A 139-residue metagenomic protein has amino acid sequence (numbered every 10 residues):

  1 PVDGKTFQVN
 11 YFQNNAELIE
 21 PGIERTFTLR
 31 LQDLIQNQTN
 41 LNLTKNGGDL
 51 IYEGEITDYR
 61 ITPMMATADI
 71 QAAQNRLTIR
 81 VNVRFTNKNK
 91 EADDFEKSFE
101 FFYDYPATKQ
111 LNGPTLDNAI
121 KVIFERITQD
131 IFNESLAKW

Functional and structural regions predicted by a protein language model:
P1-L29, D33, Q38-L41, K45 (+1 more regions): A structural "domain/chain start" motif
F7, F12, F27, F85 (+4 more regions): Phenylalanine-focused residue identity feature
N14-P21, Q110-I120: Second-shell loop/turn segments in exported
N37-T39, D49-D94, S98, F102-D117 (+1 more regions): Surface-exposed short loop/turn segments
L116-W139: Compositionally biased, intrinsically disordered linkers/stalks adjacent to structured regions
